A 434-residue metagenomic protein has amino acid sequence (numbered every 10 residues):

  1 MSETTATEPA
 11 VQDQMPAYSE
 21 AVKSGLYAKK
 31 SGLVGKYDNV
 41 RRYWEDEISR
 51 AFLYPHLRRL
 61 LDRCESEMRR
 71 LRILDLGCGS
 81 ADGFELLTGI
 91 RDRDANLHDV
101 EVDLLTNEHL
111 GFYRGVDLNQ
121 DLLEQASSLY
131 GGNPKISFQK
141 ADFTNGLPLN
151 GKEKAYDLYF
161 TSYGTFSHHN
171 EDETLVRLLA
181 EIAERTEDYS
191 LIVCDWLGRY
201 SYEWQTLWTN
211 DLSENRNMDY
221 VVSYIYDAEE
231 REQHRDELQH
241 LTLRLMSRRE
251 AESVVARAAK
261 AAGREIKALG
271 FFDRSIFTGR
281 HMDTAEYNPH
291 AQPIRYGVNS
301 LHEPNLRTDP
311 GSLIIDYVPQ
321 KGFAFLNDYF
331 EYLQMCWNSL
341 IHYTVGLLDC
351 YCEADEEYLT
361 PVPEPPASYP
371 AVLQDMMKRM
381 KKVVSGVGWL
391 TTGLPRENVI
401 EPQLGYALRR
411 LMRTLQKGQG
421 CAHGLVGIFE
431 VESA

Functional and structural regions predicted by a protein language model:
E20-E65: Class I SAM-dependent methyltransferase Rossmann-like catalytic core, especially the SAM/SAH-binding loop
R70-G79: Conserved class I S-adenosyl-L-methionine
S80-G146: Class I SAM-dependent methyltransferase SAM/SAH-binding core
L149-Y159: A short acidic, Gly/Pro-enriched loop at the edge of an enzyme's catalytic core that lines a small-molecule cofactor
H168-E181: A short, conserved alpha-helix within the catalytic core of class I
L191-S223: Conserved class I S-adenosyl-L-methionine
Q239-A262: Short alpha-helix
F277-A434: C-terminal lobe and adjacent flexible extensions of AdoMet/dcAdoMet transferase-like proteins
